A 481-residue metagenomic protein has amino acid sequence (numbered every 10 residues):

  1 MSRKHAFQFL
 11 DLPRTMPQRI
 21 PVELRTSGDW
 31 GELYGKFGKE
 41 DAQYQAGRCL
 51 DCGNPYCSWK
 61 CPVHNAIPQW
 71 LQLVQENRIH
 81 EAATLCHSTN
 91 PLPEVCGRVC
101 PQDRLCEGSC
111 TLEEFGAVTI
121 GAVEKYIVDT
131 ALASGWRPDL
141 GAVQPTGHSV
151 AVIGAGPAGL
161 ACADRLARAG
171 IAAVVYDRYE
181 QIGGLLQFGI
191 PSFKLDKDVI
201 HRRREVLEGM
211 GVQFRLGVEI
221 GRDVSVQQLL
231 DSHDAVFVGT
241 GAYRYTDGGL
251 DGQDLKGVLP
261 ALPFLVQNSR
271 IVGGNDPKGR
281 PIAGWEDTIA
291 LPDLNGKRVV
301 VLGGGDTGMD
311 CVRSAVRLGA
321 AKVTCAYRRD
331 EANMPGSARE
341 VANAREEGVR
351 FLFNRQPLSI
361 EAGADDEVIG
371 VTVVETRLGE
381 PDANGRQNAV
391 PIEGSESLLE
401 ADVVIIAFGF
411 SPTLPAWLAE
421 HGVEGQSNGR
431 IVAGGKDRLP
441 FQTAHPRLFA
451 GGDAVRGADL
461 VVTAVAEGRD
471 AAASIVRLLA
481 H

Functional and structural regions predicted by a protein language model:
F7-F9, K36-P55, I79-L105, D231: Immediate flanking context of iron-sulfur cluster ligation sites
L10-G35, H64-E76, L85-H87, S109 (+10 more regions): Beta1-alpha1 glycine-rich phosphate/pyrophosphate-binding loop at the start of Rossmann-like nucleotide-binding domains
W70, E94-C96, R104-I153, A169 (+3 more regions): FAD-binding core/adjacent interface of flavoenzyme oxidoreductases
G154-P157, G304-G305, D453: Glycine-rich Rossmann-fold phosphate-binding loop(s) that bind the pyrophosphate of adenine dinucleotide cofactors
E219-H233, G363-E396: Conserved beta-strand-loop-beta-strand element in the redox core of flavoprotein oxidoreductases
D254-G296, P381-A458: FAD-site-proximal beta/loop scaffold in flavoenzymes
P292-R329, I392, S397-V403, F410-S411 (+3 more regions): Long hydrophobic segments that form regular secondary structure
C311, A454-H481: A conserved FAD-binding loop/helix module that cradles the flavin
